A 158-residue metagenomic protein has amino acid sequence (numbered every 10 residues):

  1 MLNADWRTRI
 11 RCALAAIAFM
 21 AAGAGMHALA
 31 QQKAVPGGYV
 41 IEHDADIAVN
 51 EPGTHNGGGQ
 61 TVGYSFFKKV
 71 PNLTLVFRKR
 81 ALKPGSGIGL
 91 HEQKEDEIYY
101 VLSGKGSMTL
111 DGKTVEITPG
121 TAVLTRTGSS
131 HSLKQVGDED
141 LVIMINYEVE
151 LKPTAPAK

Functional and structural regions predicted by a protein language model:
L2-A15: Bacterial N-terminal signal peptides that target proteins for export
I10, M26-T74, T154-K158: A short, N-terminal "cap"/entry segment at the start of jelly-roll beta-barrel domains of the cupin/DSBH fold
A13-A24: Bacterial N-terminal signal peptides
V76-Q93: Conserved short histidine dyad/triad with adjacent acidic residue
G87-I88, G104-T109: Short beta-strand segments in beta-sandwich/barrel cores
K94-E97, V101-G106: Glycine- and acidic-residue-biased ligand/ion/polar-headgroup-sensing regions
K113-G128: Short acidic-glycine-tyrosine-enriched beta hairpin
T127-K152: Ligand-binding loop in jelly-roll beta-barrel domains
